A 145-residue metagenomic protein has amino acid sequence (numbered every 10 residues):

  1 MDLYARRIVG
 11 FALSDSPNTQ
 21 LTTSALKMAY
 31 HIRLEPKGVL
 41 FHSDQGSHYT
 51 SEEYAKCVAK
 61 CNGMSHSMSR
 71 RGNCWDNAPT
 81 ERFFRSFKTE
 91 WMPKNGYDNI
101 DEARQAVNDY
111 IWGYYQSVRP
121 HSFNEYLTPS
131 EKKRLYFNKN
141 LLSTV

Functional and structural regions predicted by a protein language model:
D2-L3: Short, acidic, Ser/Thr-enriched surface-loop or helix-capping motifs
F11-L34: Active-site beta-loop-alpha junctions of metal-dependent nucleic acid enzymes, especially the RNase H-like/DDE
L40: Hydrophobic "anchor" residues on beta-strands that sit immediately upstream of conserved functional sites
S43-Q45, S51-E52, H66-K88, D101-N108 (+1 more regions): RNase H-like two-metal-ion nuclease catalytic core shared by retroviral integrases and related mobile-element nucleases
A59, S86-V145: C-terminal domain-tail junction helix/linker
A59-S65: Glycine-enriched alpha-helix->loop->beta-strand junction motifs that scaffold or abut catalytic
